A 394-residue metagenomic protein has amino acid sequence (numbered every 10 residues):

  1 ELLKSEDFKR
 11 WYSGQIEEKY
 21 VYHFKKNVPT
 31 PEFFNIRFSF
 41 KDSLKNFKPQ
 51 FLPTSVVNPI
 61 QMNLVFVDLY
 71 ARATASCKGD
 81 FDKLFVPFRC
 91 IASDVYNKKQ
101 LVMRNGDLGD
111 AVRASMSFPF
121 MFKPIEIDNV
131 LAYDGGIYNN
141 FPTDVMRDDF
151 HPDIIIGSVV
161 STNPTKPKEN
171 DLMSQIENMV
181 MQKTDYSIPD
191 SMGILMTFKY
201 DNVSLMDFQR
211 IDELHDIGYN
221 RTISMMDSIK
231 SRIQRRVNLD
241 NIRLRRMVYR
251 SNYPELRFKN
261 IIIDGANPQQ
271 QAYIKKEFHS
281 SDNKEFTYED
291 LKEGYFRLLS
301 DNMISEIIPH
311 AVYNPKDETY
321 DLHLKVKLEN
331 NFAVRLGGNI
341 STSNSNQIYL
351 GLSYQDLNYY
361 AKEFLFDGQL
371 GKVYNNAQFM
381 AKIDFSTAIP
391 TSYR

Functional and structural regions predicted by a protein language model:
L2-F296, S300-S305, A311-V312, L328-F332: Patatin-like phospholipase
E289, G294, S300, E306-R394: Gram-negative/organellar outer-membrane beta-barrel architecture
